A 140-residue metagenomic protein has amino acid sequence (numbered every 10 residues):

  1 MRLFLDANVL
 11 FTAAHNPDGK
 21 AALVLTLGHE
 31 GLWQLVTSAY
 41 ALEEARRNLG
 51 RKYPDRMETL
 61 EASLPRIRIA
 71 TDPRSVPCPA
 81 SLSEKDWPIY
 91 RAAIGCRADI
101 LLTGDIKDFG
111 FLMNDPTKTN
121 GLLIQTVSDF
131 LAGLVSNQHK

Functional and structural regions predicted by a protein language model:
M1-R2: Residues that mark the start of a beta-strand
L5, H15-L49: PIN/NYN-family metal-dependent endoribonuclease catalytic core
D6-A7, S38, D105, T126: A secondary-structure boundary/capping signal
L27, A92, P116: Hydrophobic/aromatic ligand-binding patch that stacks against planar heteroaromatic rings of cofactors or nucleotides
L42, P79, W87, K107-K140: Acidic, PIN/NYN-like endoribonuclease modules and their adjacent C-terminal/linker elements
R51-D55, K118-G121: Short, hinge-like loop/turn segments at secondary-structure boundaries
E61-A80: Acidic catalytic patch
E84-L101: Acidic, metal-associated active-site segment
